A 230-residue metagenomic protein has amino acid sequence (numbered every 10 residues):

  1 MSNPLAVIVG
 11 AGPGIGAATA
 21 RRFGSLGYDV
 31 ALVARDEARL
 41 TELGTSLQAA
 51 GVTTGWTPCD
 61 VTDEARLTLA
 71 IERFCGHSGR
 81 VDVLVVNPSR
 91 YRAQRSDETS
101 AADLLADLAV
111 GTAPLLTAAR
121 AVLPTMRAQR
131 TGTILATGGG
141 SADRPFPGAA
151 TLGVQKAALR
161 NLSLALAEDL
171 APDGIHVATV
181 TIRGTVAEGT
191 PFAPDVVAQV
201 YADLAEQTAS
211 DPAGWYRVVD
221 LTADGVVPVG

Functional and structural regions predicted by a protein language model:
G12-P13: Conserved glycine-rich cofactor-binding loop
Y28-E42: Conserved glycine-rich Rossmann-like NAD(P)H-binding loop of the short-chain dehydrogenase/reductase
L47-A65: Rossmann-fold cofactor-recognition segment
G76, V110-A128: Amphipathic alpha-helical dimer-interface segment in Rossmann-like NAD(P)H-dependent oxidoreductases
V85-A93: Conserved NAD(P)H cofactor-binding loop of Rossmann-fold oxidoreductase domains
R90, D97-L116, L159: Catalytic Tyr-X3-Lys loop
D107, T133-A158, L164, A171 (+1 more regions): Catalytic loop of short-chain dehydrogenase/reductase
P172-G230: C-terminal helical subdomain
